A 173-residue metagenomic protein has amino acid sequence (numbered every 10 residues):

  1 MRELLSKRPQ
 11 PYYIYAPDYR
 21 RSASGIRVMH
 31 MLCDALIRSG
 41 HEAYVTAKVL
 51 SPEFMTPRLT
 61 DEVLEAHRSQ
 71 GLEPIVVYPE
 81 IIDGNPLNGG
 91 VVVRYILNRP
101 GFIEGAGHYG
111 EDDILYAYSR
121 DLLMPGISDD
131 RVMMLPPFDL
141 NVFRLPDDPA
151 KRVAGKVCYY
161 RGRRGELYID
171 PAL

Functional and structural regions predicted by a protein language model:
M1-I75, L167: N-terminal pre-catalytic "stem/leader" segment of glycosyltransferase-like enzymes
M29, L50, A66-I169: Catalytic core of nucleotide-activated saccharide and alditol-phosphate transferases
L173: Donor nucleotide-activated moiety binding/catalytic core segment of transferases that use nucleotide-activated donors
